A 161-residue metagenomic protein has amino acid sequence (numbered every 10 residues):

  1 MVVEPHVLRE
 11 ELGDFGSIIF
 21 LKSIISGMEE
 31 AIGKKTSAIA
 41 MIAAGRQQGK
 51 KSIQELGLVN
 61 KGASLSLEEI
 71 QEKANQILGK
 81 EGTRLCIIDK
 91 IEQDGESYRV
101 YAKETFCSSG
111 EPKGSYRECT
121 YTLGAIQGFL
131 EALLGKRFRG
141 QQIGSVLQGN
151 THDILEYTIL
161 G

Functional and structural regions predicted by a protein language model:
M1-T120, G144-I154, T158-G161: N-terminal accessory segment detector
E29-K35, L130-R137: Short helix-capping/linker segments at secondary-structure and domain boundaries
C119-G135: Active-site helix/loop of acyl-thioester processing domains in fatty-acid/polyketide metabolism, spanning hotdog-fold
K136-S145: Low-complexity, intrinsically disordered Gly/Pro/Thr-rich segments
